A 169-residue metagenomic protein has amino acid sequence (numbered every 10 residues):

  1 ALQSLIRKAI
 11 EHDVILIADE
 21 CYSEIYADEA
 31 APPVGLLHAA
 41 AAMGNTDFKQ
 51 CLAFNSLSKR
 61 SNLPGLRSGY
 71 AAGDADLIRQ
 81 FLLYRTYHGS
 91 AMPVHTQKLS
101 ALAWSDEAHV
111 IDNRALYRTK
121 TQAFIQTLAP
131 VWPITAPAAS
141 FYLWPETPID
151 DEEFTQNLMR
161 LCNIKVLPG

Functional and structural regions predicted by a protein language model:
A1-G169: PLP-dependent class I/II
